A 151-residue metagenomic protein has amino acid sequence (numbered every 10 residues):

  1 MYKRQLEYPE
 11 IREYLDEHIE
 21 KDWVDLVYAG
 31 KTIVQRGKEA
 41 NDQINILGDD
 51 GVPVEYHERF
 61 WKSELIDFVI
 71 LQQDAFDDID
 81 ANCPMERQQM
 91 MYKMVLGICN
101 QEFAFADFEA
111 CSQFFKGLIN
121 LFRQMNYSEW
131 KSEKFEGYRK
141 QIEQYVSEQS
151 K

Functional and structural regions predicted by a protein language model:
K3-K151: Conserved catalytic/coupling modules of large nucleotide/cofactor-utilizing molecular machines
